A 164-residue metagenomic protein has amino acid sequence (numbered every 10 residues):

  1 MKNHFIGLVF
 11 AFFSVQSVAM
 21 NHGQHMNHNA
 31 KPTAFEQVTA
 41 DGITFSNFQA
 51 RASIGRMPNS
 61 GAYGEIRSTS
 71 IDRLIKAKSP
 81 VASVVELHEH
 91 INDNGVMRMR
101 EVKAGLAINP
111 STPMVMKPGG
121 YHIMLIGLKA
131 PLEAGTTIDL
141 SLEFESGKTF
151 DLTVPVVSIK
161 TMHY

Functional and structural regions predicted by a protein language model:
M1-H4: Positively charged n-region of N-terminal signal peptides that target proteins for export
I6-V9: Sec-dependent N-terminal signal peptides
S14-Q16: N-terminal signal peptide c-region/cleavage motif recognized by signal peptidases
M20-T137, S141-Y164: Compact, glycine-rich, soluble single-domain proteins
